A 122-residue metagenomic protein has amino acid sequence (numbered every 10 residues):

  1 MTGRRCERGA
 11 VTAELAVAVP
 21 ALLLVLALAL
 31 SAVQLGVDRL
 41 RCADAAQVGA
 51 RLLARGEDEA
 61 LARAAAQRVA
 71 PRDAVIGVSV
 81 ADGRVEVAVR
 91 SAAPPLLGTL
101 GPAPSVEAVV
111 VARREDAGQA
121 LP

Functional and structural regions predicted by a protein language model:
M1-L61: Alpha-helical assembly-interface signal, strongest on the long, hydrophobic N-terminal helix that forms
E59-P122: Short, conserved structural patches
